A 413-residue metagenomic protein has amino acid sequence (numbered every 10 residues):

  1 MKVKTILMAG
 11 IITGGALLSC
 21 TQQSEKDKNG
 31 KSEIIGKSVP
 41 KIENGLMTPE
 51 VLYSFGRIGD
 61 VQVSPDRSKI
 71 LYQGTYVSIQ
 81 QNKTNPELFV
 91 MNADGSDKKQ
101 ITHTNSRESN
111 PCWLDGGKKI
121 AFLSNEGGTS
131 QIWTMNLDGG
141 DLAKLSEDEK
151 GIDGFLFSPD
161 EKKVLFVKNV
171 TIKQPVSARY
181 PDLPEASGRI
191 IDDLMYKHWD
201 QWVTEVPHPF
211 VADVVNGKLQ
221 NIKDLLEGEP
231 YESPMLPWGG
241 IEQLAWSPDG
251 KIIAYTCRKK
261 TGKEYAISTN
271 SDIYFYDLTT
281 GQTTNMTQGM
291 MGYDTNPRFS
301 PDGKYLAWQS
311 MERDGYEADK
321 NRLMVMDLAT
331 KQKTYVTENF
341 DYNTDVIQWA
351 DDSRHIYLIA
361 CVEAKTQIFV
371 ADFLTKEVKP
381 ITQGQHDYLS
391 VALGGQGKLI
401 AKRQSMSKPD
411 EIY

Functional and structural regions predicted by a protein language model:
L17-S19: C-terminal motif of bacterial Sec signal peptides marking the signal peptidase cleavage site
K26-I35, F166-G228, T256-K259, K263-D272 (+1 more regions): Predominantly five- to eight-bladed beta-propeller fold
G36-G56, Q220-E229: A short helix->beta-strand "capping" segment at the edge of beta-propeller domains
E50-P86: Beta-strand-rich domains and repeat architectures in extracellular enzymes and scaffolds, especially beta-propellers
F55-I70, N105-L123, L142, E149-V167 (+10 more regions): Conserved beta-propeller blade repeats
Q80-P86, N125-S130, Q201-E205, E264-S271 (+3 more regions): Short, solvent-exposed loop/turn segments at conserved positions within beta-propeller repeat blades
E87-F89, Q131-W133, H208-F210, D272-Y274 (+3 more regions): A short loop-to-beta-strand structural motif that recurs across blades of beta-propeller domains
N92-S96, N136-G140, V214-G217, D277-G281 (+2 more regions): Short loop/turn segments that connect beta-strands within beta-propeller blades
